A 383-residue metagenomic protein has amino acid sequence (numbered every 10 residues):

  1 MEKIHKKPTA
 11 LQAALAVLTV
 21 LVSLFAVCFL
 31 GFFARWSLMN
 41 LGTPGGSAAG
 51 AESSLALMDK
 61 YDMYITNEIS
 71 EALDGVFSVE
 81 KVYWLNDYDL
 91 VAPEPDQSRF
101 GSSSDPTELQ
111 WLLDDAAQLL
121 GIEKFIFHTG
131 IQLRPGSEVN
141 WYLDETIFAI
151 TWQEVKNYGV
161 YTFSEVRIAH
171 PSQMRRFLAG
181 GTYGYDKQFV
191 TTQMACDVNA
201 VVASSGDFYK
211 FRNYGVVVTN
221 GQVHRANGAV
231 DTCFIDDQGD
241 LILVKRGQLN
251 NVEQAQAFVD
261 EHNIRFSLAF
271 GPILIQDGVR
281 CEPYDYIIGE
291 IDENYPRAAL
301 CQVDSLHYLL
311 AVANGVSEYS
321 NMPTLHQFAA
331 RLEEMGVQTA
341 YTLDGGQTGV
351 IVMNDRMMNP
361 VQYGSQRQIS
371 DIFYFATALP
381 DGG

Functional and structural regions predicted by a protein language model:
E2-T232: Zymogen propeptides
G159, P171, G239-D240, Q302-L309: Beta-strand-turn-beta hairpins that frame and shape the catalytic cleft of phosphate-ester-processing enzymes
G159-F163, D197-V198, A269, Y295-R297 (+1 more regions): Extracytoplasmic
A179-G184, Q248-N250, A313-S317: Short, solvent-exposed aromatic-acidic interface loops
Y185-Q188, N251-F258, E293, Y319-H326: A short, polar/proline- and glycine-enriched secondary-structure boundary/capping micro-motif
D207-Y286: Active-site-adjacent helix-turn-beta-strand microarchitecture at beta-sheet edges that either contains or buttresses
Y214-I235, C281-Q338, L343, T348-G383: Conserved, well-ordered active-site substructure
